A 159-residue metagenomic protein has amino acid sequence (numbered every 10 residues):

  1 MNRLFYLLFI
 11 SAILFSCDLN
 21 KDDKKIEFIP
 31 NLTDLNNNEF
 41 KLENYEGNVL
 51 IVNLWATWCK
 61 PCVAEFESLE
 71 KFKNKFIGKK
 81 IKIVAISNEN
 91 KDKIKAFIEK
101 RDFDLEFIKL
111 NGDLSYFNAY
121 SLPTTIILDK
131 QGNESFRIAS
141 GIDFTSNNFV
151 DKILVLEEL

Functional and structural regions predicted by a protein language model:
L4-I13: Sec-dependent N-terminal signal peptides
C17-L42: N-terminal "domain-start" segment that seeds a small globular fold
Y45-N48, G78, D104, A119: Active-site acidic short loop of glycosyltransferases
N48-L50, L54-W58, N90, S121: Short pre-active-site segment immediately N-terminal to redox-active cysteine/selenocysteine motifs in thiol-based
L54-K71: Conserved redox-active cysteine motifs that mediate thiol-disulfide chemistry, especially di-cysteine Cys-X(1-2)-Cys
V84, F97-K130: Short, internal strand/loop/helix patches that form the active-site neighborhood or redox-interaction surface
K93-K95: Acidic helix N-cap motif at the loop->helix transition within catalytic regions of sugar-transfer enzymes
I127-L159: Thiol-/selenol-based redox modules, centered on thioredoxin-like and closely related oxidoreductase domains
